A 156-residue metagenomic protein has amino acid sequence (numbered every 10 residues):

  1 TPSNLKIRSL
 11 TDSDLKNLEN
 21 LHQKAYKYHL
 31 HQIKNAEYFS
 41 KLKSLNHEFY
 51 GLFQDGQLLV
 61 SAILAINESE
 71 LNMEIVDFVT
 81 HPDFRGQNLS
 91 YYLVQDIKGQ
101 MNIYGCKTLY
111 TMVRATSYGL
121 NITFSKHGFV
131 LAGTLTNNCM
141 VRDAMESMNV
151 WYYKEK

Functional and structural regions predicted by a protein language model:
N4-L18: A short beta-loop-alpha structural element at the N-terminal edge of CoA-dependent acyl/N-acetyltransferase catalytic
E19-P82: A conserved beta-strand-loop-helix scaffold within acyl/acetyltransferase catalytic domains
H47, E146-V150: Short hydrophobic/aromatic beta-strand or adjacent loop that forms the aromatic wall/cage of a ligand/substrate-binding
M73, T116, T123: Long, contiguous binding/interaction regions
T80, G86-M101, K126: Conserved acetyl-CoA-binding loop-helix of GNAT-fold acetyltransferases
M101-R114: Conserved GNAT acetyl-CoA-binding A-motif
Y110-M112, G128-S147: Conserved catalytic-core motifs of GNAT/GCN5-like acyltransferases
